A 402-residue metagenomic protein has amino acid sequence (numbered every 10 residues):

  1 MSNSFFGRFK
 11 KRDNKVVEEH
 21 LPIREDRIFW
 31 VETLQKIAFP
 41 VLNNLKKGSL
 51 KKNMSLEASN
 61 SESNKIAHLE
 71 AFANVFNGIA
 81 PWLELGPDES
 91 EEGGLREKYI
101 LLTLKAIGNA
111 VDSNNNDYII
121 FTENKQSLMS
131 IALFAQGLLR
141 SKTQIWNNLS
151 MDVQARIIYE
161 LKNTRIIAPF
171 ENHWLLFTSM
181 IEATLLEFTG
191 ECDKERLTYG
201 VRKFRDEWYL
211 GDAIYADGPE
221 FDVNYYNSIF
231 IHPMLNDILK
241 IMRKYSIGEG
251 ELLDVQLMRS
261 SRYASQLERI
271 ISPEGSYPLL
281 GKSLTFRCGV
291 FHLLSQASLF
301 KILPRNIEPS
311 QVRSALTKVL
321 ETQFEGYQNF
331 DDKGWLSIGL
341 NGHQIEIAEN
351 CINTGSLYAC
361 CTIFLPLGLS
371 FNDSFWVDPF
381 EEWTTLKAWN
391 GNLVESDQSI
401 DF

Functional and structural regions predicted by a protein language model:
N3-S59, N64, P81, L85 (+1 more regions): Terminal, non-catalytic domain-edge segments
R24, V75, M180, F188 (+1 more regions): Hydrophobic alpha-helical transmembrane segments of multi-pass integral membrane proteins
N64-N77: Beta-strand-rich domains and repeat architectures in extracellular enzymes and scaffolds, especially beta-propellers
H68, I79-P81, R96-L257, R269-S295 (+1 more regions): Aromatic-lined, polymer-binding surfaces characteristic of secreted/periplasmic polysaccharide-degrading enzymes
E91-E92: Long, charge-dense tracts
T103, S260, A264, L316-L320: Short amphipathic alpha-helical coiled-coil/interface segments
